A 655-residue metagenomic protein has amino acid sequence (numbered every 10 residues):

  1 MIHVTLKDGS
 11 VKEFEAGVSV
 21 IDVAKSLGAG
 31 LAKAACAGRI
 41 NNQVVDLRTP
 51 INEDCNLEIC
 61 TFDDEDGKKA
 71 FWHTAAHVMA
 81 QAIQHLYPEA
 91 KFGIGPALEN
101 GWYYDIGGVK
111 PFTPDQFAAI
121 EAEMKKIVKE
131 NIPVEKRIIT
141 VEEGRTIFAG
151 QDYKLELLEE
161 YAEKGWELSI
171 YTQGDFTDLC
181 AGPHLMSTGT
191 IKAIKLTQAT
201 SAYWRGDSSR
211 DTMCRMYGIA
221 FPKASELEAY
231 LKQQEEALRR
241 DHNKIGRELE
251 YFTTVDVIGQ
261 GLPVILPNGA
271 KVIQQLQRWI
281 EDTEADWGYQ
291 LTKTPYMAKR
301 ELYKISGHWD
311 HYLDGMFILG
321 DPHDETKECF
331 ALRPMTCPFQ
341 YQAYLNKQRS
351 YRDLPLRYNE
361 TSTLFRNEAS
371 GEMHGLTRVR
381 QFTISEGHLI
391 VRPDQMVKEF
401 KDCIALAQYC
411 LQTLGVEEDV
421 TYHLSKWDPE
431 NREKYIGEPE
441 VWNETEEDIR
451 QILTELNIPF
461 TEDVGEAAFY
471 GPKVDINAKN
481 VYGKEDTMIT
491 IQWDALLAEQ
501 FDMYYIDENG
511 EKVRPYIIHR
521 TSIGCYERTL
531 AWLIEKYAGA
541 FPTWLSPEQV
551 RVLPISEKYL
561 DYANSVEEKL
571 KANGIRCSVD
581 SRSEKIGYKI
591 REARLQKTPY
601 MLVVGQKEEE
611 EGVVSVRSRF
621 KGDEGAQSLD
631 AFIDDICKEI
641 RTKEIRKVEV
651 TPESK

Functional and structural regions predicted by a protein language model:
M1-K91, L98-E99, D105-K655: NTP/phosphate- and nucleic-acid-binding module
